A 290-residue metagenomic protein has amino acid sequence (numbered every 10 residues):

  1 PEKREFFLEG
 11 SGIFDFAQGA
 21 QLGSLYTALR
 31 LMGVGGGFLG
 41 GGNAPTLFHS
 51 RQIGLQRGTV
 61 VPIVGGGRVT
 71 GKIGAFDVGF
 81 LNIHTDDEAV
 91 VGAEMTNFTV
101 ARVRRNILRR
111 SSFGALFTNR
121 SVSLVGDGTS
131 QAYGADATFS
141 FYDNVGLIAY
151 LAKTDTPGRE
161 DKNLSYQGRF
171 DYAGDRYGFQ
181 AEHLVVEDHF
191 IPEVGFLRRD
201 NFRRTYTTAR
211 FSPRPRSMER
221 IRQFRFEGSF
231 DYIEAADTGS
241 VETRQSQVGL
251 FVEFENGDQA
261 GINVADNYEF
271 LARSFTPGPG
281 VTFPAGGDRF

Functional and structural regions predicted by a protein language model:
P1-G71, D77, N82: Residues that cap or anchor secondary-structure elements
R51-L55, P62-G67, F98-T99, N163-Y166 (+1 more regions): Short alpha-helical segments and helix-capping/turn motifs at coil-helix boundaries
R57, D87-E94, S121-T129, D136 (+2 more regions): Alpha-helix capping and helix-loop boundary segments enriched in small/acidic/polar residues
P62, Y150-F290: Exposed, low-structure sequence patches enriched in small/polar residues
P62-V64, G74-V100, N106-T118: Active-site substrate-binding loop specific to GH73 endo-beta-N-acetylglucosaminidase modules in bacterial autolysins
V69, F80, V103, G134-A137 (+2 more regions): Conserved structural-core and active-site-/substrate-pathway-adjacent residues in large, well-folded domains of enzymes
I73-D77, S111, V145, Y177 (+1 more regions): Secondary-structure transition into beta-strands, especially the periplasmic turns and strand N-termini that construct
F98-T156, M218, Q223-E227: Surface-exposed extracellular loop regions of Gram-negative outer-membrane beta-barrel proteins
